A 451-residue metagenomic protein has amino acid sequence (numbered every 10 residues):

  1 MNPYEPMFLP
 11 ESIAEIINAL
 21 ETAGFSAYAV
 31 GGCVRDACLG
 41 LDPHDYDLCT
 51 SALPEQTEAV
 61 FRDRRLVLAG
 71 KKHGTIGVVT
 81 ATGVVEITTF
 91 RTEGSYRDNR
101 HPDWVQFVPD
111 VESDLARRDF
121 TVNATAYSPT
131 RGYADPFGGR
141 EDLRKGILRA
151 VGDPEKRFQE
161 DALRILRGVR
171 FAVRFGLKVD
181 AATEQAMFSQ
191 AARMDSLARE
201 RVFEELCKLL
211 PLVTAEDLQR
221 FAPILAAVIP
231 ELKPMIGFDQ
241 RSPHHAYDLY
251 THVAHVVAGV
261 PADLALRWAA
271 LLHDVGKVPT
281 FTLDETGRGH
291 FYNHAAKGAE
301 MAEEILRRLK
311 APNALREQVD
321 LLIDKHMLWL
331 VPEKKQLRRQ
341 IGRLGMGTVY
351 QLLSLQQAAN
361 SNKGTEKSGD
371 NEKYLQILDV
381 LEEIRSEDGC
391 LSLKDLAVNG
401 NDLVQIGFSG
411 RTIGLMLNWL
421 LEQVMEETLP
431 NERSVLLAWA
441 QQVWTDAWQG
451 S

Functional and structural regions predicted by a protein language model:
M1-S451: Catalytic cores of the polymerase beta-like nucleotidyltransferase superfamily and closely associated nucleotide
